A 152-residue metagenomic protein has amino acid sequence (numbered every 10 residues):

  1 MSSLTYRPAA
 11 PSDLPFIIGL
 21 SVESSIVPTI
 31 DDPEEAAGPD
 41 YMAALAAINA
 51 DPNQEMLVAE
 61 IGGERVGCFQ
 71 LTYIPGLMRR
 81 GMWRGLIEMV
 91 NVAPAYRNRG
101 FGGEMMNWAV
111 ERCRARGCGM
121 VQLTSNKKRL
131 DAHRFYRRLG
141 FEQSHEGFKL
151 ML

Functional and structural regions predicted by a protein language model:
M1-S12: Conserved N-terminal entry element of GNAT/NAT acetyltransferase domains
L4, G63-C68, G85: Glycine-rich phosphate/pyrophosphate-binding loop shared by adenosine-nucleotide-utilizing enzymes
V22-A44: Conserved GNAT-fold acetyl-CoA-binding loop/helix
A46-V58: A short helix-loop-beta-strand connector motif used in the catalytic cores of GNAT acetyltransferases and, in some
V58, E64-Y73, N91: Conserved beta-strand in the GNAT
E88-V92, N98-E111, R138: Conserved acetyl-CoA-binding loop-helix of GNAT-fold acetyltransferases
M106, C113-S125: Conserved GNAT acetyl-CoA-binding A-motif
Q122-A132, K149-L152: Conserved beta-strand-loop-alpha-helix junction that forms the acyl-donor binding cleft
